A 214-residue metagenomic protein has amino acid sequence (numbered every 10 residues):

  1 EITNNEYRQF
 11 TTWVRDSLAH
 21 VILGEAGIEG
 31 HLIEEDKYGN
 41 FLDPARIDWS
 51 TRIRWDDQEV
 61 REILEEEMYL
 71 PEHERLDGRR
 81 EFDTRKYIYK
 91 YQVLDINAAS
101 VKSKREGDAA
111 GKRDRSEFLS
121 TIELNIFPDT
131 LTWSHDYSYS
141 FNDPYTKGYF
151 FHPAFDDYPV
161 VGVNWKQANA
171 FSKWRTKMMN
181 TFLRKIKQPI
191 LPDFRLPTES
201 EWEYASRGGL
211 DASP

Functional and structural regions predicted by a protein language model:
I2, T11-L23, R175-F182, G209: Short capping motifs at secondary-structure boundaries
E6: Conserved tryptophan-centered aromatic signature that marks the ligand-binding surface of SH3 and related Trp-rich
L23, G27-Y149: Core domains of carbohydrate- and sulfate-ester-processing enzymes
E81, A99-P214: Functional-site microenvironments in short loops/helix caps that host divalent-cation chemistry
